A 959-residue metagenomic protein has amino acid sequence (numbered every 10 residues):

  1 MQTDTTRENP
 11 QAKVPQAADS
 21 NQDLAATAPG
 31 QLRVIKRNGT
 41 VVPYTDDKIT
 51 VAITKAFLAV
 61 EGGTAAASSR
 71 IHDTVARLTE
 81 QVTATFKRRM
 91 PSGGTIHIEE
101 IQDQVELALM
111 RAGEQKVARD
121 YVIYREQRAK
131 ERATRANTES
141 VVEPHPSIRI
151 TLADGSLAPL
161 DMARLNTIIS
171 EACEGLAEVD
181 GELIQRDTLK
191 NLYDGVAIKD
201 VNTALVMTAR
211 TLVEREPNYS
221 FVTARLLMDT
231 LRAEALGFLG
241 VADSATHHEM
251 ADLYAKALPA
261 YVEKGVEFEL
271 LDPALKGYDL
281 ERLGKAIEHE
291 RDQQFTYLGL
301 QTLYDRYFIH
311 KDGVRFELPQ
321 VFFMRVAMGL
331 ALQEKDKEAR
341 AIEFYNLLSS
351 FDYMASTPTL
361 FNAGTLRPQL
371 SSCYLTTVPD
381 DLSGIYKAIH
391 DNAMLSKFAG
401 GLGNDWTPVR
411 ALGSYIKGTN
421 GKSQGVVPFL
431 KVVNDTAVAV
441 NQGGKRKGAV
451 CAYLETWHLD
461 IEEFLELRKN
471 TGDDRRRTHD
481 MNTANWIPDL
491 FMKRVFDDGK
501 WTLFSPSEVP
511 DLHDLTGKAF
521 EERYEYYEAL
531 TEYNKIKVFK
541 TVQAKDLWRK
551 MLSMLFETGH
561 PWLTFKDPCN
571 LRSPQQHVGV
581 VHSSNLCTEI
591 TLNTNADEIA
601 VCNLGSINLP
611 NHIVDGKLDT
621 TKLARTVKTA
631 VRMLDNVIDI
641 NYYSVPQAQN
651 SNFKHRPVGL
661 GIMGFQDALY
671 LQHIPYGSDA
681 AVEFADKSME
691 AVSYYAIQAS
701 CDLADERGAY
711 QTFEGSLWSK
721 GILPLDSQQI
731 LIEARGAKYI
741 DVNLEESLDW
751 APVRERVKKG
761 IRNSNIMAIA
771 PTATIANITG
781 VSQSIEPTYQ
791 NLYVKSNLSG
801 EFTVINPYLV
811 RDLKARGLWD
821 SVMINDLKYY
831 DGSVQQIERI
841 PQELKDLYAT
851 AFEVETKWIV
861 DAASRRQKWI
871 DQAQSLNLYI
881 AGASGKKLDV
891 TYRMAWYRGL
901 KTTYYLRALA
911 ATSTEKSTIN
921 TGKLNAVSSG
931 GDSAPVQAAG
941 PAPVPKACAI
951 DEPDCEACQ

Functional and structural regions predicted by a protein language model:
M1-Q959: Extended catalytic cores of very large enzyme megasubunits
